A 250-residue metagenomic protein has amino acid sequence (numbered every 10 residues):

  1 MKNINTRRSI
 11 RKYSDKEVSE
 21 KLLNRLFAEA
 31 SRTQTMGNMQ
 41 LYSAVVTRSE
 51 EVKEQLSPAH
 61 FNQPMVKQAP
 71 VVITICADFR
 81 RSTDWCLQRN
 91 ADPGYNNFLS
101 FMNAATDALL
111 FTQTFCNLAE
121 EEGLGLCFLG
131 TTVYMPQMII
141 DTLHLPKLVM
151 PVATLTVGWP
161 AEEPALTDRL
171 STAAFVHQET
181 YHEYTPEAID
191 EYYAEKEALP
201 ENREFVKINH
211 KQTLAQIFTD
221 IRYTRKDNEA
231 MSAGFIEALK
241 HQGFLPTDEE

Functional and structural regions predicted by a protein language model:
M1-E250: Acidic, surface-exposed loops and disordered segments
